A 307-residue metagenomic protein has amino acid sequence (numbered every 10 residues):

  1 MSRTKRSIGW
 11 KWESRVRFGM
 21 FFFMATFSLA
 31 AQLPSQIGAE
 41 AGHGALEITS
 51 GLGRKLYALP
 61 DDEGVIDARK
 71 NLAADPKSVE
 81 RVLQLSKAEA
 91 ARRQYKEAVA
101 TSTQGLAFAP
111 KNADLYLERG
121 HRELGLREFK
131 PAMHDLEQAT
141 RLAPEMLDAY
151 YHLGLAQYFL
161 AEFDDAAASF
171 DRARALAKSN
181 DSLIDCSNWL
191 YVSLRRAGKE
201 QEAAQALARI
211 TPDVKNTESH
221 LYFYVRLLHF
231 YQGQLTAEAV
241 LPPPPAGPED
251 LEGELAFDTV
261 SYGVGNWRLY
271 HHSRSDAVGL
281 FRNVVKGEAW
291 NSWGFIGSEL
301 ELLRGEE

Functional and structural regions predicted by a protein language model:
Q32-E80, Q84: N-terminal leader/linker segments that initiate helical-solenoid repeat arrays
A74, F108, L142, L176-S179 (+1 more regions): Structural marker of alpha-solenoid helical repeat scaffolds
V79-E80, A113-D114, L147-D148, D181-I184 (+1 more regions): Helix-start (N-cap) detector for alpha-helical repeat units in TPR-like alpha-solenoids, especially tetratricopeptide
K87, H121, L155, V192-L194 (+1 more regions): Residue-level recognition of tetratricopeptide repeat
A91, G125-L126, F159-L160, R196 (+2 more regions): Register position in tetratricopeptide repeats
